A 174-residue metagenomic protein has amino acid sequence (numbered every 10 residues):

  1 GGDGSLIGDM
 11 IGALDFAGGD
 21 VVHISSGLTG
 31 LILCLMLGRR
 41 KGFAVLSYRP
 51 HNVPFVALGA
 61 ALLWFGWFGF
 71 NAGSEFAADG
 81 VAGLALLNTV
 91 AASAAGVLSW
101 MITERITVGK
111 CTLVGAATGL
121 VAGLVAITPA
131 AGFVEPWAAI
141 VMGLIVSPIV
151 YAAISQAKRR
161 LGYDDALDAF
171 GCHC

Functional and structural regions predicted by a protein language model:
G1-C174: Hydrophobic alpha-helical transmembrane bundles of multi-pass membrane proteins
